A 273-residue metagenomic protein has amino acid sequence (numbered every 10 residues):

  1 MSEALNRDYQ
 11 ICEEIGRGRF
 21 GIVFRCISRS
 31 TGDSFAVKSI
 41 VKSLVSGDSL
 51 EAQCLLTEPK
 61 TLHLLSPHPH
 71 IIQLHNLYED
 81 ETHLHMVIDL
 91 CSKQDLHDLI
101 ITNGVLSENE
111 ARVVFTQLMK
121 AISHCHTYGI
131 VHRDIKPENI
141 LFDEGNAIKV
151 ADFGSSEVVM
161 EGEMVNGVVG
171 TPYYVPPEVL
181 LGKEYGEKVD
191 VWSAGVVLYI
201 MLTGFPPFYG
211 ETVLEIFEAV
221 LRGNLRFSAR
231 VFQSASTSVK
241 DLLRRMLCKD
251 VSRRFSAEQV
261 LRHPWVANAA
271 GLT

Functional and structural regions predicted by a protein language model:
I22: Conserved N-lobe ATP-binding subsite of Hanks-type protein kinase domains, especially the beta3 VAIK lysine
I40-L65: Conserved N-lobe beta3->alphaC-helix segment of eukaryotic protein kinase catalytic domains
I72, E81-D89, H97-D98: A conserved loop-to-beta-strand element in the N-lobe of protein kinase catalytic cores that borders the ATP-binding
L77: Activation-segment/catalytic-loop signature of the eukaryotic protein kinase fold
V114-F115: Activation segment signature within eukaryotic-like protein kinase domains
D190: Conserved catalytic-loop aspartate of Hanks-type protein kinases
